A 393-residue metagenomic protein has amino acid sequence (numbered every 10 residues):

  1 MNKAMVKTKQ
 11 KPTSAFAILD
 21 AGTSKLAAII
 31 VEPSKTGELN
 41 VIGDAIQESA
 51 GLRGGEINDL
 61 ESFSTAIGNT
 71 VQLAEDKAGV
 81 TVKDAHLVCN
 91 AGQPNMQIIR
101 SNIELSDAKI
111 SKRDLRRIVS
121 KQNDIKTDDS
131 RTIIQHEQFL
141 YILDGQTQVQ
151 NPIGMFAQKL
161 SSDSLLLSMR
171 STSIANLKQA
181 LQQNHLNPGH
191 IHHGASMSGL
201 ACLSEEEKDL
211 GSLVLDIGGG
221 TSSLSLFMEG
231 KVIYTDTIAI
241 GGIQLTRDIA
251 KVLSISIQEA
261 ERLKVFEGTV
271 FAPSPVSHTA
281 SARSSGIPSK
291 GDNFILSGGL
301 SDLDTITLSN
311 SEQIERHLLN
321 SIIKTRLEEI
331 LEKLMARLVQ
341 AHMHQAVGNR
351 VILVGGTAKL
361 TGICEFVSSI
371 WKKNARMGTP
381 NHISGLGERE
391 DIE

Functional and structural regions predicted by a protein language model:
M1-K25, I29-L213, K231-I233, S256-Q258 (+2 more regions): Nucleotide/phosphate-binding catalytic cleft detector across ATP-hydrolyzing and phosphate-transferring enzymes
L19-K25, N90, V214-T221, F227-G230 (+2 more regions): A short acidic Gly-Thr/Ser loop motif
V31, V88-N90, G194, I217-G218 (+4 more regions): Generic beta-strand/beta-sheet core signal
N90, M169, T269-F271, A346-I370: Glycine-rich phosphate-binding loops at beta-strand->alpha-helix junctions
S196-L200, S212, S369, K373-P380: Long, low-complexity N-terminal extensions
A239-E261: A conserved active-site cap/scaffold subdomain adjacent to cofactor or substrate pockets
R247, H317, S321, T325-E332 (+4 more regions): Feature representing long, continuous alpha-helical segments
R376-E393: Glycine-rich phosphate-binding/hydrolytic loop that grips phosphoryl groups
